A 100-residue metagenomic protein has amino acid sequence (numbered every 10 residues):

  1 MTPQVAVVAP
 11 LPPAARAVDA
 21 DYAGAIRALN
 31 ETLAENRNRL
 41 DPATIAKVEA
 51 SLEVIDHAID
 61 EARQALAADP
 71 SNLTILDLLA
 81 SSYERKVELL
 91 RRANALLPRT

Functional and structural regions predicted by a protein language model:
M1-T100: Polar, acidic low-complexity tracts enriched in Ser/Thr/Gln/Glu with frequent Gly/Pro and Thr-Pro motifs
